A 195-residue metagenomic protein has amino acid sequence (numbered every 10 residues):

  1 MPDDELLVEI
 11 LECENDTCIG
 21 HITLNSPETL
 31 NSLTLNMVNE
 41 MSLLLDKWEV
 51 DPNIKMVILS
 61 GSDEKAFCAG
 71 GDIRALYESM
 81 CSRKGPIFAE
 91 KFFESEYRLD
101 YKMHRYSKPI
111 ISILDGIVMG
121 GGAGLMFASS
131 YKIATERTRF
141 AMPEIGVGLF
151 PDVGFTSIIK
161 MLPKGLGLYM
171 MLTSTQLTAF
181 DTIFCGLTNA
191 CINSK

Functional and structural regions predicted by a protein language model:
M1-S60, Y101: Conserved CoA-thioester-binding segment of acyl-CoA-metabolizing enzymes
L44-L45, K55-M56, R83, I87 (+3 more regions): Active-site entrance/lid segments in N-terminal catalytic domains of soluble metabolic enzymes
L59, D72, L125-M126, D181-T182: Hydrophobic/aromatic residues within transmembrane alpha-helices of multi-pass small-molecule transporters
G61-R98, G148: Glycine- (often His-adjacent) and acidic-residue-rich active-site loop that binds/positions the CoA thioester
G85-A89, I133-L162: Short, flexible helix-coil linker/hinge segments at the edges of structured domains or between repeats
M103-V147, S174-T175, A179, A190: Glycine-rich beta-to-alpha active-site loop
V153-K195: Contiguous mid-protein beta-loop-alpha structural module that forms a pocket-lining wall or clamp of enzyme active
